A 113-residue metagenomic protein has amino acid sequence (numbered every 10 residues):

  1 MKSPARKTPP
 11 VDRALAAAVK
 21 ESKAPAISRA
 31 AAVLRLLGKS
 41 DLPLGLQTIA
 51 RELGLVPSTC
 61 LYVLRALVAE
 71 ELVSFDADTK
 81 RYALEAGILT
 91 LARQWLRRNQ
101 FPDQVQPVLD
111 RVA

Functional and structural regions predicted by a protein language model:
K2-R98, D103: N-terminal helix-turn-helix
V105-P107: Short acidic (Asp/Glu) patches
L109-A113: Short regulatory alpha-helical segment in sensory/regulatory domains of signaling proteins that mediates
